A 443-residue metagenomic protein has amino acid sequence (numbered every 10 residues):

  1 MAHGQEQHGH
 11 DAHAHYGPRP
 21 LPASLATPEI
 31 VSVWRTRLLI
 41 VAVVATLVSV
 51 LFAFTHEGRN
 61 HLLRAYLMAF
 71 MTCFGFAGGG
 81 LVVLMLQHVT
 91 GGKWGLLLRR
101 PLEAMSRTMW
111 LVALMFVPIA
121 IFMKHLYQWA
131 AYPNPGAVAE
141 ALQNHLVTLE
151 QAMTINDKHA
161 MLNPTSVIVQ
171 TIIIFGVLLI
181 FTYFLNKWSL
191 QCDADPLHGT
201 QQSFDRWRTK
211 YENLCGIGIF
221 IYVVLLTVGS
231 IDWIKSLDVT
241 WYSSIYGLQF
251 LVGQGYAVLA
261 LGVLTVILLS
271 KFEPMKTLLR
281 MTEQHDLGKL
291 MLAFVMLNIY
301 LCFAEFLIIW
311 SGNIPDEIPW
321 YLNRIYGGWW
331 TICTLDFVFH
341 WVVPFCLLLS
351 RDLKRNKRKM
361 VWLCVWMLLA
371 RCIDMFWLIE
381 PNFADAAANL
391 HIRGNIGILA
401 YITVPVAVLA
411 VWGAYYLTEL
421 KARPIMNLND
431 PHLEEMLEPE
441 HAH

Functional and structural regions predicted by a protein language model:
A2-G79, L162, E435-H443: N-terminal regions that are enriched for targeting/export leaders and immediately downstream pro/stem segments
A2-G9, L63, F70-L197, C215-G218: Transmembrane-helix bundle segments that line or gate the permeation/cavity pathway in multi-pass membrane proteins
E29-F52, V138-N144, K158-D336, L353 (+1 more regions): Long, contiguous internal "core" modules enriched in hydrophobic/ aromatic residues
F54-L62, V83-R99, L126-Q128, N186-A194 (+6 more regions): Juxtamembrane/interface segments at transmembrane-helix termini
G75-L84, A113-P118, T171-Y183, V252-I267 (+2 more regions): Hydrophobic cores of alpha-helical transmembrane segments in multi-pass inner/ER membrane proteins, independent
F116-V117, K359-L369: Central hydrophobic cores of alpha-helical transmembrane segments in multi-pass integral membrane proteins
V224-V228, V365-F376: Aromatic-anchored segments of alpha-helical transmembrane domains
Y246-F250, D316-F337, N356, A386-T418: Membrane-interface transmembrane-helix boundary segments in multi-pass integral membrane proteins
